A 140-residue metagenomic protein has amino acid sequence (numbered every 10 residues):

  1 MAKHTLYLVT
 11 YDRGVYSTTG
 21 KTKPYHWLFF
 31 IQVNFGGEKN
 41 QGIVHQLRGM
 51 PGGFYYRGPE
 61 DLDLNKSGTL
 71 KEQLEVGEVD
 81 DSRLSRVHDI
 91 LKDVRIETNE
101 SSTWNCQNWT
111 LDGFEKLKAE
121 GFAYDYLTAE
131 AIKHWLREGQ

Functional and structural regions predicted by a protein language model:
M1-R48: N-terminal accessory segments that precede or flank the first globular/catalytic domain
A2, L6, T22, M50-P51 (+3 more regions): Alpha-helical structural elements
T5, V9, G53-F54, E120: Intrinsically disordered, low-complexity segments enriched in small/polar residues
Y11, V15, P59-E60, T110 (+1 more regions): Generic alpha-helical secondary structure signal
K21-K23, Y56-D61, H88-L91: Surface-exposed beta-strand edges and their flanking turn/coil or helix-capping segments
F29-F30, F35, F54, F114 (+1 more regions): Phenylalanine-focused residue identity feature
V33-E78: Cysteine protease-like catalytic core of ubiquitin/ubiquitin-like
L64-Q140: Active-site nucleophile-His-acid catalytic modules used for acyl/amide transfer and hydrolysis across diverse enzymes
